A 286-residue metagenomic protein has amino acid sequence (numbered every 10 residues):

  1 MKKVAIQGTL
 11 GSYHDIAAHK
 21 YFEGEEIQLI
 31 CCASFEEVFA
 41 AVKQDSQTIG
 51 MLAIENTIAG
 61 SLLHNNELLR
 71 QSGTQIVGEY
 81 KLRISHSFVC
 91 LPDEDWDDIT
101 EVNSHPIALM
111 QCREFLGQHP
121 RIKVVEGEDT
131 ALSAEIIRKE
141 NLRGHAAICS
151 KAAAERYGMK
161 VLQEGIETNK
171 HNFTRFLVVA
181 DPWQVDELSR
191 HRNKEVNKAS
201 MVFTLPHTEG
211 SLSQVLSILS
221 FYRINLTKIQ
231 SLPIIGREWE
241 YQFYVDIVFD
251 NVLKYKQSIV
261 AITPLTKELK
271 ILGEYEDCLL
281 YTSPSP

Functional and structural regions predicted by a protein language model:
M1-S283: Domain-level signature for soluble enzymes in the chorismate/prephenate branch of the shikimate pathway
